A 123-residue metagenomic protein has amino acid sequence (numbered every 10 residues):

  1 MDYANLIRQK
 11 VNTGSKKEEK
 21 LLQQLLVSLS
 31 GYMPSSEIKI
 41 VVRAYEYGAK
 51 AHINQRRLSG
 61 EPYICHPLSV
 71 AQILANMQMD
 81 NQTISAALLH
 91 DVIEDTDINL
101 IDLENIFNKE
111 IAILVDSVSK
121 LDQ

Functional and structural regions predicted by a protein language model:
M1-Q123: Active-site helical microenvironments for divalent-metal-assisted chemistry
